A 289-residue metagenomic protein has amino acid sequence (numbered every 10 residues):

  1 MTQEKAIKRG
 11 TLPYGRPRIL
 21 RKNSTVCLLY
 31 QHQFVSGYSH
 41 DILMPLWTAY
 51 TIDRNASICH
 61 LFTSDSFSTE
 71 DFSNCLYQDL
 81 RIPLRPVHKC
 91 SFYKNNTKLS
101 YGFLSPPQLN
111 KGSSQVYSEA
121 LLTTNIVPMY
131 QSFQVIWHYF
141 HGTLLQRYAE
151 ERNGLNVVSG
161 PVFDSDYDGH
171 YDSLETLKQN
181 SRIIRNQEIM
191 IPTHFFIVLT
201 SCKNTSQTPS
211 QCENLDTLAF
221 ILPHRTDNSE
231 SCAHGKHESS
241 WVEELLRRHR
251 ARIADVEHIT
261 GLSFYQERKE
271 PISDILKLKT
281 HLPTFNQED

Functional and structural regions predicted by a protein language model:
M1-D289: Domain-level detector for secreted/extracellular nuclease and nuclease-toxin modules, and for the ENPP-like C-terminal
